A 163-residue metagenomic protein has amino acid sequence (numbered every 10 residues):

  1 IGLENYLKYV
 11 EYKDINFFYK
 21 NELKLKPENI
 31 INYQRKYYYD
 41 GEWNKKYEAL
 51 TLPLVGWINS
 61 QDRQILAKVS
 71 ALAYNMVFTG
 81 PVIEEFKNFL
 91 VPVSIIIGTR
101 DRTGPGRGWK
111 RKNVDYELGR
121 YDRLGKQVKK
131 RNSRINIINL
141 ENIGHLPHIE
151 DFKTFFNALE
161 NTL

Functional and structural regions predicted by a protein language model:
I1, S94-G98, N139: Short beta-strand segments
I1-L25: Flexible "cap/lid" loop of the alpha/beta hydrolase fold
I1-N5, T99-R102, G144-L146: Short, solvent-exposed loop/turn segments at secondary-structure junctions
E4-K8, P105-R107, I149: Short glycine-/acidic-enriched loop or helix-start segments at secondary-structure transitions that form or flank
K13-D14, R111-Y116, F156: Glycine-rich, phosphate-binding/catalytic loops in enzymes
I30-W43, P53-W57, S70-N75: Helix-loop "lid/cap" segments that line or gate small-molecule binding pockets
I58-K130: Conserved serine/cysteine hydrolase catalytic core
D122-L163: Catalytic active-site module of serine/aspartate enzymes centered on a nucleophile-bearing elbow/loop
